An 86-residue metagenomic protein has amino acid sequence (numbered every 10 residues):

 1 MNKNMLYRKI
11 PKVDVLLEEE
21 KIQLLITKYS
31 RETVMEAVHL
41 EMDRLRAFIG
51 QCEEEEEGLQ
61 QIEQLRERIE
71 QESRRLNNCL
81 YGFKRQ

Functional and structural regions predicted by a protein language model:
M1-L80: Long amphipathic alpha-helical segments
L80-Q86: Short, intrinsically disordered, charge-balanced linker/junction segments flanking boundaries in proteins
